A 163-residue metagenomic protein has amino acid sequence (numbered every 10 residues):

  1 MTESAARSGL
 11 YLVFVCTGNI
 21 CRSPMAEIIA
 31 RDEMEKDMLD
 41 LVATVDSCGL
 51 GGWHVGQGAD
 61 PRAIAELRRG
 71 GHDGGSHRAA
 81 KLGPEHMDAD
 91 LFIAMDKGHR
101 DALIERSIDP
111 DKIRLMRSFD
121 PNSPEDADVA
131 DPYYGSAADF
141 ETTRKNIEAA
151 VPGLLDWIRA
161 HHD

Functional and structural regions predicted by a protein language model:
M1-D163: Short polar/charged helix/loop
